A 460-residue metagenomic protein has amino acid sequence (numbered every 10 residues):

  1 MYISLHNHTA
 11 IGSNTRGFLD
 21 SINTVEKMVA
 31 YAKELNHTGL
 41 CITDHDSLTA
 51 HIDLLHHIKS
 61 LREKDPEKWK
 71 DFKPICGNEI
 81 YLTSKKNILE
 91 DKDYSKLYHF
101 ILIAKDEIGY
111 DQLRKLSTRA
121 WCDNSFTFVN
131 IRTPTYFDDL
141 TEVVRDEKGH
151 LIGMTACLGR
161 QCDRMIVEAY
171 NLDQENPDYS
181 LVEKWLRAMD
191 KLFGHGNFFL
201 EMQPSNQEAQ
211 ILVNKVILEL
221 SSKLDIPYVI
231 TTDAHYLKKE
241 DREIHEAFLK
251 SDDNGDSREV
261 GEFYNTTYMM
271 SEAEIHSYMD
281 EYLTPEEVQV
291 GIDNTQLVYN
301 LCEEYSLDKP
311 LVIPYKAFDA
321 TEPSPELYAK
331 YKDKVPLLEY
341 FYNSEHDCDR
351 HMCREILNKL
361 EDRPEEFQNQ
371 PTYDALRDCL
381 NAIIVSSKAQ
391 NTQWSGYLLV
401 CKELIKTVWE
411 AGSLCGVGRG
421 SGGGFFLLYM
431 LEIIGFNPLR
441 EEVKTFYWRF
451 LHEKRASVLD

Functional and structural regions predicted by a protein language model:
M1-I42, D46-K70, K115-D241, C348-V400: Domain-core and long-helix interface of multi-subunit machines
M1-L5, S13-T15, R164, A169-L172 (+2 more regions): Non-catalytic structural connector segments
D44, P74, D106, G153 (+5 more regions): A residue-level signal for conserved active-site and pocket-lining positions in enzyme catalytic cores
L48-K64, I88-L89, E243-E246, Y429-R440: Glycine-rich loop at the start of a catalytic domain that most often binds anionic cofactors/ligands
K73-P74, N78, H99-E107, L220-V229 (+3 more regions): Acidic, His- and aromatic-enriched active-site or binding-groove loops in soluble protein domains that engage sugars
K85-I101, K115-T118, E272-E274: Acidic/polar active-site rim loop that often engages polyanionic ligands
V229-K238, S413-G435: Conserved phosphate/anionic-ligand binding catalytic regions in large, soluble enzymes, centered on
F450-D460: A structural-propensity feature for long, helix-poor, extended segments
